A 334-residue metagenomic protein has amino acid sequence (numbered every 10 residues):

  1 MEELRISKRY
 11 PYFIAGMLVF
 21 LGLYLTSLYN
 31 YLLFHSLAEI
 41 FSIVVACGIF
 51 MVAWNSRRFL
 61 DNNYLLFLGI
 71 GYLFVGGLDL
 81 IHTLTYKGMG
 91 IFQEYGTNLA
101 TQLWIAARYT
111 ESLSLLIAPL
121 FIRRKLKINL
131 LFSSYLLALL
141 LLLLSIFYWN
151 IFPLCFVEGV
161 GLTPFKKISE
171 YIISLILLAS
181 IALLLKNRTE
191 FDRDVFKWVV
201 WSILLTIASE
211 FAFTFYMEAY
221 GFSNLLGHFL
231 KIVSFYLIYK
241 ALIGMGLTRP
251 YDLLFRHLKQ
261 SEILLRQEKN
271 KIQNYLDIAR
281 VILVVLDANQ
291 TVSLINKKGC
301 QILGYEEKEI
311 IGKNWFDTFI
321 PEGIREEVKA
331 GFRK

Functional and structural regions predicted by a protein language model:
E3-S7, T26, L32, S42 (+1 more regions): Interfacial "cap-and-anchor" motif at the non-cytosolic start of specific transmembrane alpha-helices
L4-A15, L99-F147: The cytoplasmic-loop to transmembrane-helix boundary for the fourth helix
S7-F13, L60-Y72, I128-Y135, F191-S202: Membrane-interfacial loop-to-transmembrane alpha-helix junctions, especially the N-terminal start
R9, L32-F121, G221-F235: Individual alpha-helical transmembrane segments in multi-pass integral membrane proteins
E262-Q290, K297-Q301: PAS/LOV and related PAS-like sensory modules
G299-I310, E322-G323: PAS/PAS-like sensory domain cap-loop motif
P321-K334: Terminal output helix/cap of sensory domains in signal transduction proteins
